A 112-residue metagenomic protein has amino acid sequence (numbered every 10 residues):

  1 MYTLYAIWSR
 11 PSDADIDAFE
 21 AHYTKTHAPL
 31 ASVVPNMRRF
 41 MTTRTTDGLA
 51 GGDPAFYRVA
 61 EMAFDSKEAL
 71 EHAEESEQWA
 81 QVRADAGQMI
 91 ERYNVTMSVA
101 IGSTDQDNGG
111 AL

Functional and structural regions predicted by a protein language model:
M1-L112: Macromolecular interaction modules
